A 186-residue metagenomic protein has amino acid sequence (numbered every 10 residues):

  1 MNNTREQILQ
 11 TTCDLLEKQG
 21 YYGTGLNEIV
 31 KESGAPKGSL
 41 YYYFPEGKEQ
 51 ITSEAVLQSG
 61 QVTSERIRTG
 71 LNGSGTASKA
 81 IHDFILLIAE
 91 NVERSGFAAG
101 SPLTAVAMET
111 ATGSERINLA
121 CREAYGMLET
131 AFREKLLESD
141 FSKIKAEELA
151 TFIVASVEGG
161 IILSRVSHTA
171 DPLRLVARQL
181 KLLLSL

Functional and structural regions predicted by a protein language model:
T4-T12, I29, A55-S59, T63 (+1 more regions): Generic hydrophobic, amphipathic alpha-helix propensity
Q7, L15-E54: Helix-turn-helix
I8, T12-L16, I88, V157: Short hydrophobic clusters on alpha-helical segments that form packing/core surfaces in small helical domains
S64, T69, T112-E138, E148-T151 (+1 more regions): Amphipathic alpha-helical packing segments from all-alpha helical-bundle domains
R68-G96, A150-I153: Hydrophobic alpha-helical connector segments
K79-D83, R94-R116: Amphipathic alpha-helical segments used for helix-helix packing
N91-R94, T112, E134, V154-D171 (+1 more regions): Amphipathic C-terminal alpha-helical segment
T104, K143-L163, L175, Q179-L182: Hydrophobic alpha-helical segments that form the core of small-molecule binding pockets and/or dimer interfaces
